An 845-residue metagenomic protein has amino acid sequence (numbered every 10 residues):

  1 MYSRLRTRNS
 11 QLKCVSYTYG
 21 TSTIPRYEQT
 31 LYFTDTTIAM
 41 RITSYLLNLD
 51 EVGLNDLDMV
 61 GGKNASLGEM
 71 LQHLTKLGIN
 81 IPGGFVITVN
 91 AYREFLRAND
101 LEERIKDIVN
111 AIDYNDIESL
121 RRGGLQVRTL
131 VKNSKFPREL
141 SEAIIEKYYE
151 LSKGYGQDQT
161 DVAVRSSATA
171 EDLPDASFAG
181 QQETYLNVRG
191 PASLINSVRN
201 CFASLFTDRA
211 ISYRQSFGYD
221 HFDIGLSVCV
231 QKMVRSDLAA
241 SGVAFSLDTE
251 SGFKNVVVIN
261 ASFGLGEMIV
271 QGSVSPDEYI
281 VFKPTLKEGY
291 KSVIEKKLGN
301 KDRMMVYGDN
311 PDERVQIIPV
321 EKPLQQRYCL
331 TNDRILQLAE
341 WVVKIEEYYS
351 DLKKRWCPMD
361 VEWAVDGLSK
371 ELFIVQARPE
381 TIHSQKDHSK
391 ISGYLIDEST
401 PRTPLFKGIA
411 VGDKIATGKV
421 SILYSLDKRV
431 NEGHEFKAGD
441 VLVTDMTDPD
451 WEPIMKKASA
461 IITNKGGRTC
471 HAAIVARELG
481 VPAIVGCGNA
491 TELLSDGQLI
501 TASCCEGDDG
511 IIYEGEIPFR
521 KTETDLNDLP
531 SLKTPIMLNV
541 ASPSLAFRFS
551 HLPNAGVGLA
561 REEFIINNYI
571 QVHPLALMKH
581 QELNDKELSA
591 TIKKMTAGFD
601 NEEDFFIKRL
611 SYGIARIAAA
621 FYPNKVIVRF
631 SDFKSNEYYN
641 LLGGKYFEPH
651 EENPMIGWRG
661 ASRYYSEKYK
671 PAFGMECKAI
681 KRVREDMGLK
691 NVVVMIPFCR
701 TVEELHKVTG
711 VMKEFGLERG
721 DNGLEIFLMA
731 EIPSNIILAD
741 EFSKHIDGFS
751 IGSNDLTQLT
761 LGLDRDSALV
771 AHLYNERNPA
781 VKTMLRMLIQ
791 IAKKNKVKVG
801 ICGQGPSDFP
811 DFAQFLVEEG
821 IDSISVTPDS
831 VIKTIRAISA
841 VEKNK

Functional and structural regions predicted by a protein language model:
T37-S227, L238, Q325-T331, Q337-L338 (+10 more regions): N-terminal beta-alpha lobe that positions the nucleotide/phosphoryl donor in ATP/NTP-coupled carboxylate activation
L130-Q159, R327-A364, K533-S550, E602-F621 (+1 more regions): Phosphate-interacting basic helix/loop segments used at nucleotide- and nucleic-acid interfaces
Q159, A163, A168-F178, Y185 (+5 more regions): Conserved alpha/beta-domain cores
A179-S212, A239-D309, V375-F406, K457-N464 (+5 more regions): Extended active-site and interfacial segments that coordinate phosphate-rich ligands in large catalytic machineries
G180, K354-T381: Conserved metal-phosphate-binding beta-hairpin within the catalytic cores of diverse ATP-dependent phosphoryl-transfer
V257-P358, V365, D413, D604-I607: Conserved catalytic alpha/beta cores of large enzymes that bind or transform nucleotide phosphates and polynucleotides
I382-S384, A410-V441, D445-A560, F564-Q581: Acidic, glycine-rich flexible loop/linker segments
